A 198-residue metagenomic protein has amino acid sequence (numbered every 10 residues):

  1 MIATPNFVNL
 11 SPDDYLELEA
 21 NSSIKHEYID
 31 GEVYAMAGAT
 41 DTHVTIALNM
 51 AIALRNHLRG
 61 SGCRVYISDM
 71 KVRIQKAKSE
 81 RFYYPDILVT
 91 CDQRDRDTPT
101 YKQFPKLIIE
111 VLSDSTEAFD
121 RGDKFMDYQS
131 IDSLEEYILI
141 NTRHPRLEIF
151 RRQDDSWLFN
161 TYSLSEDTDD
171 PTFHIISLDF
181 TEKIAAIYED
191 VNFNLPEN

Functional and structural regions predicted by a protein language model:
M1-N198: Gly/Pro/Ser/Thr-rich low-complexity, intrinsically disordered segments predominantly at protein N-termini
